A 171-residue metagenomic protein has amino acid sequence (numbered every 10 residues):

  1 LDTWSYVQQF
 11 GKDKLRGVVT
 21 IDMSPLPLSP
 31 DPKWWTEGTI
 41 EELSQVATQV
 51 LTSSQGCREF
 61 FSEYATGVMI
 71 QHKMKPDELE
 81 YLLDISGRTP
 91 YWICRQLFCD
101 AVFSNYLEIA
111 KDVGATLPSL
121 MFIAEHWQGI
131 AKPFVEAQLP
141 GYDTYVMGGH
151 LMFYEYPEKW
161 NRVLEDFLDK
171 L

Functional and structural regions predicted by a protein language model:
L1-Q8, D13, L26-P27, E59-K73 (+1 more regions): A structural preference for long, well-packed, hydrophobic secondary-structure segments
D2-S5, E63, Y81, Q96-D100 (+1 more regions): Alpha-helical elements of Rossmann-like donor-binding domains used by nucleotide-donor carbohydrate transfer enzymes
W4-S53: Flexible "cap/lid" loop of the alpha/beta hydrolase fold
D22, E125, Y156: Nucleotide-sugar donor-binding loop of glycosyltransferases
S29-G38, V50-D112: Conserved alpha/beta-hydrolase catalytic His-Asp/Glu region
G87-M147, F153: Conserved serine/cysteine hydrolase catalytic core
P140-L171: Catalytic active-site module of serine/aspartate enzymes centered on a nucleophile-bearing elbow/loop
